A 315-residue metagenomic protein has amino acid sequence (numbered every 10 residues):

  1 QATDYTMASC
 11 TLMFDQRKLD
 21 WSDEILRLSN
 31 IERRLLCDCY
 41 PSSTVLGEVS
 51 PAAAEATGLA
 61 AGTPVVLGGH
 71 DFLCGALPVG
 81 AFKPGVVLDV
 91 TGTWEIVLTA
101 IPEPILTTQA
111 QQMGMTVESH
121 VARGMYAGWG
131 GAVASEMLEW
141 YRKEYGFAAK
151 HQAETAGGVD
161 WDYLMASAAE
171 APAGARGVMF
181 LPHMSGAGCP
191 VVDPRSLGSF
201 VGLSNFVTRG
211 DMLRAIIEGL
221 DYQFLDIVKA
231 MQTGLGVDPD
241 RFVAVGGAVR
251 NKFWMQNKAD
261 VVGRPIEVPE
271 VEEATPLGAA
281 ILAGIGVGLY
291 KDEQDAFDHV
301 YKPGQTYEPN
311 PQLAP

Functional and structural regions predicted by a protein language model:
Q1-H70, P182-S185, L213, I217: Gly/Ser/Thr-rich active-site cleft segment
D4-A8, D38-T44, T63-L73, L88-T93 (+3 more regions): Active-site nucleophile and cofactor-binding loops and adjacent substrate-binding regions of central metabolic enzymes
A8, R34-L35, A60-T63, F82-V86 (+5 more regions): Short coil/turn connectors at secondary-structure junctions
T11, L19-D20, T99-P315: Glycine/Thr-rich phosphate-binding loops that ligate phosphate moieties of nucleotide and other phosphorylated ligands
D23, P51, L77, E139 (+1 more regions): Active-site phosphate/pyrophosphate- and oxyanion-stabilizing loops and adjacent acidic/basic residues in soluble
I25, S29, A56, L77-P78 (+2 more regions): Short, flexible, glycine/charge-rich loop motifs used to bind or transfer phosphoryl groups or to couple energy/partner
V45-A52, G75-A76, G188-V191, G278: Short, solvent-exposed polar/charged micro-motifs at secondary-structure junctions
S50, E55-L59, V66-S119: Acidic, glycine-rich loop-and-beta core segments that form the ion-binding/anion-interacting portion of active sites
